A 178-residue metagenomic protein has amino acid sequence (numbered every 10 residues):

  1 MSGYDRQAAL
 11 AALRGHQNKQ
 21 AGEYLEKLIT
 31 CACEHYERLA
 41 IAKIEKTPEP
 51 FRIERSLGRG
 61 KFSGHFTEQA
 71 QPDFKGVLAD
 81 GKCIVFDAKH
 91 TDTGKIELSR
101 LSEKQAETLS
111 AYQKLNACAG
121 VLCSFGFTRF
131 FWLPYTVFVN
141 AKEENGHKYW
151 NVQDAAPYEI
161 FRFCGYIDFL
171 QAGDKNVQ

Functional and structural regions predicted by a protein language model:
M1-A8, A12, A21, D154-Q178: Charged phosphate-binding loop/patch that engages nucleotide di/tri-phosphates or the phosphate backbone of nucleic
S2-H65: Acidic-basic catalytic patches of nuclease active cores, encompassing PD-(D/E)XK and other metal-cofactor nuclease
E45-T47, V85-A88, L122: Short, conserved beta-strand edge motifs with alternating hydrophobic and charged residues
S56, H65-E68, T136-V137, E143-N145 (+1 more regions): Positively charged, polar, low-complexity stretches
P72-G76, G81-G94: Conserved catalytic cores of phosphodiester-cleaving nucleases, focusing on short active-site segments
T91-T108, L115: Mg2+/Mn2+-dependent nuclease catalytic core
S110-K142: Nucleic-acid nuclease catalytic cores
W132-A141, H147-Y158: Divalent-metal-activated hydrolytic enzyme cores
